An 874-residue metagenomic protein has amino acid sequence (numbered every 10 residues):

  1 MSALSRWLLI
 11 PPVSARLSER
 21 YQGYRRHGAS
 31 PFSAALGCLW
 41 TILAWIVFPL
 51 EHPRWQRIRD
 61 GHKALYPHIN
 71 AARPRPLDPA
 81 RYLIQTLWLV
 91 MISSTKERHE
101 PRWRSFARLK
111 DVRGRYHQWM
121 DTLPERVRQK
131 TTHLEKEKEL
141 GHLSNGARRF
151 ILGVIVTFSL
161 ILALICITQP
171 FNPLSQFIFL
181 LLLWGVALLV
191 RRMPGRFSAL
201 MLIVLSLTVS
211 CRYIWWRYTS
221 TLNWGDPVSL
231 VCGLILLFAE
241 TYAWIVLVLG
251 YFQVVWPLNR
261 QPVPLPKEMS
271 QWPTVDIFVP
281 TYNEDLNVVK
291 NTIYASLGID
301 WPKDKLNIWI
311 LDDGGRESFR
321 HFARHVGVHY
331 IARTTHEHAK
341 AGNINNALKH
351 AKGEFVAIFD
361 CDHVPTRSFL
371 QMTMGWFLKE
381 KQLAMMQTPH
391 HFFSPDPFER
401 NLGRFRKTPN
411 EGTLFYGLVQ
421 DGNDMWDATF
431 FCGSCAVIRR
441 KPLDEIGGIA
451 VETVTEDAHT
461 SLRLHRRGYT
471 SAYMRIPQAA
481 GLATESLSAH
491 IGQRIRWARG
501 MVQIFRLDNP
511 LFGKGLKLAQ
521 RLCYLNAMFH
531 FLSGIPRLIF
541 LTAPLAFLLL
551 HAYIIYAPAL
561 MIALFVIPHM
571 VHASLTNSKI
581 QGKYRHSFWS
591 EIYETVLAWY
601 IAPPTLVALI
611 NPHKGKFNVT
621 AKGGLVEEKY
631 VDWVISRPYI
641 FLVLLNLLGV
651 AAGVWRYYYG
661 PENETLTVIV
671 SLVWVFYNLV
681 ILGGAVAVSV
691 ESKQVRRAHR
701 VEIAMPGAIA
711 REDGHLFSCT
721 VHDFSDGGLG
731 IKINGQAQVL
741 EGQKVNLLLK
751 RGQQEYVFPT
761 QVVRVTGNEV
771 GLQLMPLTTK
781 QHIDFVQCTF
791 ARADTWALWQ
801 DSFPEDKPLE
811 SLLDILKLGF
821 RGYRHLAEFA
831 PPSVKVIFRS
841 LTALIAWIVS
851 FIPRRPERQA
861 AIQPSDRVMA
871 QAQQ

Functional and structural regions predicted by a protein language model:
S2-Q271, C523, S533-R537, G660-S689 (+1 more regions): N-terminal membrane-anchoring/stem segments of glycan-assembly enzymes
L8, P12-R16, K629-Q874: Structured alpha-helical
L174-I178, L182-F238, H530-G615, V631-S692: Membrane-embedded multi-pass helical conduit in multi-pass membrane proteins, especially envelope-biosynthetic
Q253, I331-F355, R367-V454, H465-R466 (+2 more regions): Long helical/loop segments within the catalytic core of UDP-sugar-dependent glycosyltransferases, especially the large
T274-D276, N307, H459: Cell-envelope/extracellular polymer assembly enzymes that use nucleotide-activated donors
Y294-K305: Short, acidic, metal-binding catalytic loop of nucleotide-sugar glycosyltransferases
D312-F319, T335-H336: A conserved acidic beta->alpha catalytic loop
D360-V364: The conserved acidic donor/metal-binding loop of glycosyltransferases
